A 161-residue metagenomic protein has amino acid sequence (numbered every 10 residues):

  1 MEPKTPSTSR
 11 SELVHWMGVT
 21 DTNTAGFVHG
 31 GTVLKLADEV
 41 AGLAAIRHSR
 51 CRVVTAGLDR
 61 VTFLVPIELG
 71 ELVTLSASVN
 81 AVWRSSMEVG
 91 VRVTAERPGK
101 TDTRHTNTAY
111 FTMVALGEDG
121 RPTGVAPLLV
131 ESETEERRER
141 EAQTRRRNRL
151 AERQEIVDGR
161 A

Functional and structural regions predicted by a protein language model:
M1-E2, M17: Membrane engagement elements in two modes
E2-P3, S7, S11-E12, E68-L72 (+1 more regions): HotDog/MaoC-like acyl-thioester-processing domains
V14, G18, R47-H48: N-terminal leader/targeting segments and the first structural element of proteins
T20-K35: A conserved, well-ordered hydrophobic junction motif at loop->secondary-structure transitions
T32-R50: Active-site helix/loop of acyl-thioester processing domains in fatty-acid/polyketide metabolism, spanning hotdog-fold
V54-L58: Short, structured beta-strand/loop micro-motifs enriched in basic residues and often containing a Trp
